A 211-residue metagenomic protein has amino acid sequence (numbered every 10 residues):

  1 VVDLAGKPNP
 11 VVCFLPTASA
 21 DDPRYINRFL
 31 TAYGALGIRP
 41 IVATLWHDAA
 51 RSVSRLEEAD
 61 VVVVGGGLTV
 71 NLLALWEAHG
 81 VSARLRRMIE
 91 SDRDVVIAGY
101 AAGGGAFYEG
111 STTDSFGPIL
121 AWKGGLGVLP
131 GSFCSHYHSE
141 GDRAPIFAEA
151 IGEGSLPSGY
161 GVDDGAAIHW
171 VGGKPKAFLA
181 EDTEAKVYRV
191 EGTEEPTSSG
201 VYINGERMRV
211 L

Functional and structural regions predicted by a protein language model:
V1-P8, A20-N27, G34-A35, S111-T113 (+1 more regions): C-terminal and late-domain segments of enzyme folds
V1-V11, S54-A59: Glycine-rich phosphate/diphosphate-binding loops that line cofactor/substrate pockets in enzymes
V2, L30, S52-V53, S82-I89 (+1 more regions): Short amphipathic alpha-helical segments and helix-helix/interface helices
V11, D94-V96, S158: Proline-centered loop/turn at the N-terminus of a beta-strand
V12, V62, A101, F133 (+1 more regions): A residue-level signal for conserved active-site and pocket-lining positions in enzyme catalytic cores
L15-P16, A20-G67: A glycine-rich, hydrophobic loop/mini-helix early in the fold
V42-T44, V63-V64, I97-Y100, G159-V162: General beta-strand structural signal in soluble alpha/beta enzymes
G65, N71-A144: Class I SAM-dependent methyltransferase SAM-binding "motif I" and its flanking Rossmann-like core
